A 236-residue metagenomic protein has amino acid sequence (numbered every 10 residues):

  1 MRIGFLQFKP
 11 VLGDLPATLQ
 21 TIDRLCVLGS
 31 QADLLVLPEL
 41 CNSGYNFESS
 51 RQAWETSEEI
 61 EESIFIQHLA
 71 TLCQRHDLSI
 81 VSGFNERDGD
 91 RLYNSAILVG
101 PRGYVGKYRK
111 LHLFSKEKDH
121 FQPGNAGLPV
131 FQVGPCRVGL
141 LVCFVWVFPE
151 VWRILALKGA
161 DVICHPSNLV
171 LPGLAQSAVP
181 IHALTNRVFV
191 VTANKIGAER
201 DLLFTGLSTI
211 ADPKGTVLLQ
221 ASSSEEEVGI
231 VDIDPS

Functional and structural regions predicted by a protein language model:
M1-F5: Extreme N-terminal starter segment of soluble prokaryotic enzymes
Q7-G13: Short polar catalytic/cofactor-binding loops
L15, D23-P101, L171-N186: Cys-nucleophile CN-hydrolase/nitrilase-fold catalytic domain and related Cys-dependent amidase chemistry that acts on
A17-C26, V147-R153: Short, acidic/polar
L35, R137-V142, I163-H165, V191: Short hydrophobic-aromatic micro-motifs
E58, R87-K158, S167, L174-S177 (+1 more regions): Active-site catalytic loop in hydrolytic enzyme cores
I64-L78, V147-V228: CN hydrolase (nitrilase-like) catalytic-core segments centered on the catalytic cysteine and neighboring Lys/Glu
S82-F84, S95-L98, P129, S208-I210 (+1 more regions): Short beta-strand scaffold segments in enzyme catalytic cores
